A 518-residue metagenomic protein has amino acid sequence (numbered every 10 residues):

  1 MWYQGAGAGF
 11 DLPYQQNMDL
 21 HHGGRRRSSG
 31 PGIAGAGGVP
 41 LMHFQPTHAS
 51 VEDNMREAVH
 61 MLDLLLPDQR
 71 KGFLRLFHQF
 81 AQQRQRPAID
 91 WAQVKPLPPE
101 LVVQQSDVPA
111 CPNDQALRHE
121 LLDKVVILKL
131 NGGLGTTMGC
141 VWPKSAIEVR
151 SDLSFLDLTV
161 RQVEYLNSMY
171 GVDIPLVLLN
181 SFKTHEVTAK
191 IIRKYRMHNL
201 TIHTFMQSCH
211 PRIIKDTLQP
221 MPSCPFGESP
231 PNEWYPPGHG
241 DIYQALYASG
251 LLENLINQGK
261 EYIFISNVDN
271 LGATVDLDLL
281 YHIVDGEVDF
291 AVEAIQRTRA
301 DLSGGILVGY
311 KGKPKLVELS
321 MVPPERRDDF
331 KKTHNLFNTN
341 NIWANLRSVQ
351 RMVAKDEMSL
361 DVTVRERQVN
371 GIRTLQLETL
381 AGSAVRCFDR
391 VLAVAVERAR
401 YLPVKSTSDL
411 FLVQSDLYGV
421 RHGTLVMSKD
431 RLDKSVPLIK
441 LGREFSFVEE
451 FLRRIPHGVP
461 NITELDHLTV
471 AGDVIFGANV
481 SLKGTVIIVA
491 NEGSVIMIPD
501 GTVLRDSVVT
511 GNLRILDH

Functional and structural regions predicted by a protein language model:
W2-D123, Y281-H518: Left-handed beta-helix
E100-V126, T137-A384, V396, T424: Domain-scale recognition of functional cores that engage charged ligands
I127-G133: ATP phosphate-binding P-loop of adenylate-forming
